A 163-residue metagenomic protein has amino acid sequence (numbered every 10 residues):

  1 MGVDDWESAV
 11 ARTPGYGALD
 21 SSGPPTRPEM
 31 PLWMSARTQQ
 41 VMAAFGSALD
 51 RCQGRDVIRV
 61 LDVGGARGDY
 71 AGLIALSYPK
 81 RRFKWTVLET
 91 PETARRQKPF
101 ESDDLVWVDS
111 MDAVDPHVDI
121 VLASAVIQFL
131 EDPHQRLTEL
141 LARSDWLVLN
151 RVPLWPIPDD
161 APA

Functional and structural regions predicted by a protein language model:
M1-R59, G68, A163: N-terminal accessory regions of S-adenosyl-L-methionine
L19-P24, G64, N150-P156: Short loop/turn segments at strand-loop or loop-helix junctions that form parts of catalytic or ligand-binding pockets
I58, D119, D145: Conserved acidic residues
D62-D112: Class I SAM-dependent methyltransferase SAM/SAH-binding core
M111-V121: Mobile, glycine- and charge-enriched loop segments and immediately flanking short secondary-structure elements within
D119-P133: A short SAM/SAH-binding and catalytic strip from SAM-dependent methyltransferases
F129-R143, L149: A short, conserved alpha-helix within the catalytic core of class I
S144-P158, P162: Conserved beta-strand signature within the Rossmann-like core of class I S-adenosyl-L-methionine
